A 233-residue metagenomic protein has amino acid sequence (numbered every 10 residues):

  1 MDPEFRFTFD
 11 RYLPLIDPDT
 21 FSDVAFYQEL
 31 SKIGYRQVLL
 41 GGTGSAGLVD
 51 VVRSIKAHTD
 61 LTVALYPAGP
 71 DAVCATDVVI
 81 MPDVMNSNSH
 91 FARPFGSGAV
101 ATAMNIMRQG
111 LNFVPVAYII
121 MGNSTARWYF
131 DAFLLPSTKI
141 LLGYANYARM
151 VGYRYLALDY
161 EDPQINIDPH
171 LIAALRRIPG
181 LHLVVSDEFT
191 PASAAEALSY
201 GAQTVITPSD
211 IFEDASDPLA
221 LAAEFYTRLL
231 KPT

Functional and structural regions predicted by a protein language model:
M1-D60, L135-Y155: Conserved N-terminal beta1-alpha1 strand-loop-helix module at the mouth
T8-V24, G69, Y118-L142, L183-F189 (+1 more regions): Active-site mouth loops of central-metabolism enzymes
R11-L15, R36-L39, T62-A64, D77-I80 (+4 more regions): Structural preference for beta-strand elements that scaffold enzyme active sites
G42-S45, V78-P94, Y160-P163, L198-L221: Glycine-rich phosphate-binding active-site loops on the catalytic face of alpha/beta enzymes
V51-H58, G96-G98, M104, D210-T233: C-terminal helical cap(s) of enzyme catalytic domains, especially alpha/beta-barrels
L65, G69-M81, R177-T207: Catalytic cores of alpha/beta
A72-G152, T233: Conserved anion-binding
A126-I172, T207, F212-L221: Glycine/Thr-rich beta-alpha phosphate-binding loop at enzyme active sites
